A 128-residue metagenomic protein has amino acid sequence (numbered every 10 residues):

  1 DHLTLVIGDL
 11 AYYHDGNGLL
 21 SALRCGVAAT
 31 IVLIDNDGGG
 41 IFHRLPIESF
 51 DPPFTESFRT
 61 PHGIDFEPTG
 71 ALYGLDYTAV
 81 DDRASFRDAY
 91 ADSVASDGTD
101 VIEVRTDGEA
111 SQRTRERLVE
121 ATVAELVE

Functional and structural regions predicted by a protein language model:
D1-E128: Thiamine diphosphate
